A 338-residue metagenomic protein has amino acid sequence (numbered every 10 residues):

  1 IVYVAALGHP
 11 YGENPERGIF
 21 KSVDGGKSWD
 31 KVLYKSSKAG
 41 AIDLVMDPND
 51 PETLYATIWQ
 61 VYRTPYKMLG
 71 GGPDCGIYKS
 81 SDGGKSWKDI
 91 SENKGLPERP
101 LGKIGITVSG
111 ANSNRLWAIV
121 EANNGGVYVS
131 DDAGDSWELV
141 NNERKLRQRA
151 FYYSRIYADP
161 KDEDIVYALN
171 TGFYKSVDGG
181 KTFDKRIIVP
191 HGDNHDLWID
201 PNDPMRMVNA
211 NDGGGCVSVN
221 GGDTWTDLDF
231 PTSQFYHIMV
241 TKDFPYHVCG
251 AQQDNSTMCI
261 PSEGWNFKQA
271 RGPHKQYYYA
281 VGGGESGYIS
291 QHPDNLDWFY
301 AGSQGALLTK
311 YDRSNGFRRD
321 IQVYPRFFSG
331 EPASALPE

Functional and structural regions predicted by a protein language model:
I1-E338: Beta-propeller blade termini and top-face loops
